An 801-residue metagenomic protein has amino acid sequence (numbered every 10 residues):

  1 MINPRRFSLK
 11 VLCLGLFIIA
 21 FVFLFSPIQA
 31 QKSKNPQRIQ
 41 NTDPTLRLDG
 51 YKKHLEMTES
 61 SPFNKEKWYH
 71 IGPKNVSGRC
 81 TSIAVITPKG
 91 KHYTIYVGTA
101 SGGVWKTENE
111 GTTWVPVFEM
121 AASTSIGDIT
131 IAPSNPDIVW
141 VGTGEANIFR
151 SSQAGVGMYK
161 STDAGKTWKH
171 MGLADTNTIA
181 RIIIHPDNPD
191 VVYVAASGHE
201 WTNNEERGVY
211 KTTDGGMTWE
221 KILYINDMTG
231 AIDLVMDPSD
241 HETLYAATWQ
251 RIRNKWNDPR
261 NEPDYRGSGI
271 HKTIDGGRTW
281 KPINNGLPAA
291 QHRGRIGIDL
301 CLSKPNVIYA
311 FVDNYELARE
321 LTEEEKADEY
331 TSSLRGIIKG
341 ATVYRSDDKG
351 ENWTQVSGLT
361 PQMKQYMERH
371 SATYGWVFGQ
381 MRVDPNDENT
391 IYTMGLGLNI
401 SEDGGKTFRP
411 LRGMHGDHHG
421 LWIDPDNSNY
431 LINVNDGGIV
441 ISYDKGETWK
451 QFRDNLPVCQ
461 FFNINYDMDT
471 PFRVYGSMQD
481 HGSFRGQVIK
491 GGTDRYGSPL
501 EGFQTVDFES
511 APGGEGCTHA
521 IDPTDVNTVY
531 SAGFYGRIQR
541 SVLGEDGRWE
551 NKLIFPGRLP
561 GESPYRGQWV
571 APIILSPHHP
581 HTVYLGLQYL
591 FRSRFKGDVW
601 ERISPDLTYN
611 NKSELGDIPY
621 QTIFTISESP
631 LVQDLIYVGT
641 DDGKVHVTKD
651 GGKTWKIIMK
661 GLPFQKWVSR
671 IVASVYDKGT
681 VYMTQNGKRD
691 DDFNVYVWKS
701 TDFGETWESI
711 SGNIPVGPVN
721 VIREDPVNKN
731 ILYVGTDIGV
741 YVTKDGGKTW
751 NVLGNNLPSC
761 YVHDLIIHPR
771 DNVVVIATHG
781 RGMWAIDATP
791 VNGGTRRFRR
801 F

Functional and structural regions predicted by a protein language model:
M1, I19-A20, I126: Charged, low-complexity surface segments at secondary-structure and domain boundaries
I2-G15: Bacterial N-terminal signal peptides that target proteins for export
C13-L24: Bacterial N-terminal signal peptides
I28-A30: Boundary at the C-terminal end of the N-terminal hydrophobic targeting segment
K32-F798: Beta-propeller blade termini and top-face loops
